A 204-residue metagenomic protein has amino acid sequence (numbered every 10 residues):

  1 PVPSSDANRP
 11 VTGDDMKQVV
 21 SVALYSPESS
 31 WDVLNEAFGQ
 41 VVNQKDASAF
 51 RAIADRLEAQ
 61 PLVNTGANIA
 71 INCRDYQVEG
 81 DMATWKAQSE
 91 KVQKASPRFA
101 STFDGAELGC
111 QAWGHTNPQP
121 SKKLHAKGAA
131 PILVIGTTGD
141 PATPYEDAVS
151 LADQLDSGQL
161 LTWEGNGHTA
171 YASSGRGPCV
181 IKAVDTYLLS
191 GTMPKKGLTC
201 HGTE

Functional and structural regions predicted by a protein language model:
P1-A130, S174-G175: Alpha/beta-hydrolase fold active-site neighborhood
S26, S157-L160, L189-M193: Short, well-ordered loop/turn and helix-capping segments at boundaries between secondary-structure elements and domains
C73, D140, L151, V184: Hydrophobic, well-ordered secondary-structure elements that form the walls of internal hydrophobic environments
K127-G128, L133-G136, D140: Short beta-strand/loop motif that positions the catalytic acidic residue of the alpha/beta-hydrolase fold
L133-V134, L160-T162: Structural recognition of the beta-strand scaffold that forms the well-ordered cores of secreted hydrolase catalytic
P141-E146: Conserved alpha/beta-hydrolase "acid-adjacent" motif
A148-L155, L161-G167: C-terminal soluble interaction/assembly domains
E164-E204: Catalytic active-site module of serine/aspartate enzymes centered on a nucleophile-bearing elbow/loop
